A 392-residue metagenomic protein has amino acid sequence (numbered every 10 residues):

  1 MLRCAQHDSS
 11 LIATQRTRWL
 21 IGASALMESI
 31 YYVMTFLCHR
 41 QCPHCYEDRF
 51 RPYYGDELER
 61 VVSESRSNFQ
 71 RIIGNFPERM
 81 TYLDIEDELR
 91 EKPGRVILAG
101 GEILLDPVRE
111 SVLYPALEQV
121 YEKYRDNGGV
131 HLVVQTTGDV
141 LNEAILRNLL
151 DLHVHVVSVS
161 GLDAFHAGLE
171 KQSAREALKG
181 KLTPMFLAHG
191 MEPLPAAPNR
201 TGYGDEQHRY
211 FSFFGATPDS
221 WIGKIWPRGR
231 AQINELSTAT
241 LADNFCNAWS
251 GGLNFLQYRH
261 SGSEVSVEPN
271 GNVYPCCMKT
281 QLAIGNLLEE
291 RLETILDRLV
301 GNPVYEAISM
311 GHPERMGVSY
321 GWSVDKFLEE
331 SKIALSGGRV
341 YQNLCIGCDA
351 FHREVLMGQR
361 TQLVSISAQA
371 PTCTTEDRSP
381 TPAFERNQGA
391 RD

Functional and structural regions predicted by a protein language model:
I12-L132, E143-R147: Conserved alpha-helical substructure of the radical SAM core
D48, A283-D392: Flexible mid-to-C-terminal extensions adjoining Fe-S/redox cofactors in radical SAM and related proteins
R125-T136, F165-D205: Short acidic, glycine/proline-enriched helix-loop-strand junctions
L146-L149, V154-F165: Non-cysteine beta-strand/loop elements that form the S-adenosyl-L-methionine
A188-P218, I222-A248, M278-L335: C-terminal accessory region of radical SAM enzymes
Y258-S261: Short, small/polar residue-rich loop motifs at catalytic or cofactor-binding pockets
